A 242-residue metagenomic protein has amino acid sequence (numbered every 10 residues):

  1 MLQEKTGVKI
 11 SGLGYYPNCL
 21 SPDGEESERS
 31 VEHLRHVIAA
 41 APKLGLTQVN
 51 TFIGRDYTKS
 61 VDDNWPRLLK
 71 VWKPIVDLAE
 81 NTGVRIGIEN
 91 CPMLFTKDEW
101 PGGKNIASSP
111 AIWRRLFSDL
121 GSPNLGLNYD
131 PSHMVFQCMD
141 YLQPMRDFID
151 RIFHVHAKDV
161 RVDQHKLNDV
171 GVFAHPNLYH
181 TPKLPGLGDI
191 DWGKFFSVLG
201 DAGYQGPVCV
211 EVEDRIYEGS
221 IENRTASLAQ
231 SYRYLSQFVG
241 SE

Functional and structural regions predicted by a protein language model:
M1: Glycine-rich loop at the start of a catalytic domain that most often binds anionic cofactors/ligands
E4-K9, C19-G126, F136, D147: Active-site acidic/histidine proton-transfer and metal-coordination neighborhood in alpha/beta enzyme cores
L13: Zn-dependent metallopeptidase/amidohydrolase metal-coordination segment
Y16: Short beta-to-alpha linker loops that shape the active-site pocket of alpha/beta-hydrolase fold enzymes
G45-T47, D98-E99, A107-E242: Histidine-acidic metal/acid-base catalytic patches
